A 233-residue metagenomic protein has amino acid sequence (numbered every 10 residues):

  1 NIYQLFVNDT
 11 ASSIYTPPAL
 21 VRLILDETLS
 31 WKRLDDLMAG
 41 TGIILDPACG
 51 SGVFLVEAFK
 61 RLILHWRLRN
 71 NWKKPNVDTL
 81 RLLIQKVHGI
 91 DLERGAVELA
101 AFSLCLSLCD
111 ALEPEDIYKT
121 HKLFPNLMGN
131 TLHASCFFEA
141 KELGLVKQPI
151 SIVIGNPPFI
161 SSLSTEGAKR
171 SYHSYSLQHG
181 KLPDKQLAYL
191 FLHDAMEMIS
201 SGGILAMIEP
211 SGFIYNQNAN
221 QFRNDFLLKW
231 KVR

Functional and structural regions predicted by a protein language model:
I2-V232: SAM-dependent methyltransferase catalytic region
